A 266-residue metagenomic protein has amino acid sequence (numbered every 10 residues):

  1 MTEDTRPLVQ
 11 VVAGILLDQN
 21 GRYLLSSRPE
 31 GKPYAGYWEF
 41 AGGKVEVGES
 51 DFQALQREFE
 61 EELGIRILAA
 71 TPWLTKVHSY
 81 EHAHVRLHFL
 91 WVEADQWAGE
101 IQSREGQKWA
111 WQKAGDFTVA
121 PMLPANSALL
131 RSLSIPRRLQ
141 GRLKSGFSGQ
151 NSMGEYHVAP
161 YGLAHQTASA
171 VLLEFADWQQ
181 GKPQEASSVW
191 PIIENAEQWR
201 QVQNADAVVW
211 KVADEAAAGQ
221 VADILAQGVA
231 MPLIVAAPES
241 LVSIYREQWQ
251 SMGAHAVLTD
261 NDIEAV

Functional and structural regions predicted by a protein language model:
T2-Y23, K44: Conserved N-terminal beta-strand and adjoining loop/helix that marks the start of the Nudix/MutT-like hydrolase domain
Q10-V12, G21, V85-H88, G99 (+2 more regions): Change "...and in nucleic-acid phosphodiester-cleaving endonucleases..." to "...and in nucleic-acid processing enzymes
I15, L25, L87-W91, W111: Conserved hydrophobic/aromatic beta-strand scaffold that supports enzyme active sites
R22-E61, I192: Conserved Nudix-box catalytic region and its N-terminal flanking loop in Nudix hydrolases and closely related
R66-T75: A short coil-to-beta-strand element that immediately follows conserved catalytic motifs
K76-E100, G115: Active-site-adjacent beta-strand/loop module that shapes the phosphate/pyrophosphate-binding cleft
W91, E100-S134: NUDIX/MutT-family hydrolases
A98-E100, L133-W210, E215-V266: Conserved N-terminal beta1-alpha1 strand-loop-helix module at the mouth
